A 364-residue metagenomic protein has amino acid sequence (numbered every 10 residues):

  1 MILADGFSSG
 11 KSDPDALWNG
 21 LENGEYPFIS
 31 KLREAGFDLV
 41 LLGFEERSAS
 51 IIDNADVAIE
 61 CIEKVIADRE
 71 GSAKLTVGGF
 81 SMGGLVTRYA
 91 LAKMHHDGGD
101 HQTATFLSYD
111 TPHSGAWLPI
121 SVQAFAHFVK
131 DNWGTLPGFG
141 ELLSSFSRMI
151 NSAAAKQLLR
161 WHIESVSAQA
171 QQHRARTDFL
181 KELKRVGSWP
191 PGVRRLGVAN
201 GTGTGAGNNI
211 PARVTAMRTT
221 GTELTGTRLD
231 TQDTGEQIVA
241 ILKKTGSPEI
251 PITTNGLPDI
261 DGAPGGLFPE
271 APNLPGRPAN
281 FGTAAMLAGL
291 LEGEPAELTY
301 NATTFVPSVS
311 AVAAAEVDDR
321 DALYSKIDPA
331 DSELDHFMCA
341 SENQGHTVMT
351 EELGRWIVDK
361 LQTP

Functional and structural regions predicted by a protein language model:
M1, F7, E34-V40, E70-L75 (+2 more regions): Loop/turn elements at helix/coil->beta-strand transitions in domains of secreted/extracellular proteins
M1-L41: Short, surface-exposed "cap/lid" segments of acyl-processing enzymes
D13, N19-L21, S30-A35, D56 (+7 more regions): Extracellular, luminal, or virion-exposed ectodomains of exported proteins
F37, L42-E46, T111: Active-site loop/turn elements of alpha/beta-hydrolase fold enzymes, especially the short glycine-/histidine-rich
F44-I59: Catalytic nucleophile-loop/oxyanion-hole region of alpha/beta-hydrolase and closely related hydrolase-like folds
A55-L183, G203-S247: Serine-dependent carboxylesterase/thioesterase catalytic core of lipase-like alpha/beta-hydrolase/SGNH enzymes
A90, W189-V198, G203-G205: Extended ligand-binding clefts on enzyme/binding-domain cores
T215-P364: Terminal low-complexity/disordered tails
